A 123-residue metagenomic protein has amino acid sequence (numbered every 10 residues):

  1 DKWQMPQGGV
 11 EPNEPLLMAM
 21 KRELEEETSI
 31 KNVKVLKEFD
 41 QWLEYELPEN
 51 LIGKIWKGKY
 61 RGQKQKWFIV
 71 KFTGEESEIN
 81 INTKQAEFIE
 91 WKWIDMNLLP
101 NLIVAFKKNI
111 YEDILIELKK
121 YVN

Functional and structural regions predicted by a protein language model:
D1-M5, L17: N-terminal strand-loop-strand
V10-A105: Unchanged
M96-N123: Charged phosphate-binding loop/patch that engages nucleotide di/tri-phosphates or the phosphate backbone of nucleic
